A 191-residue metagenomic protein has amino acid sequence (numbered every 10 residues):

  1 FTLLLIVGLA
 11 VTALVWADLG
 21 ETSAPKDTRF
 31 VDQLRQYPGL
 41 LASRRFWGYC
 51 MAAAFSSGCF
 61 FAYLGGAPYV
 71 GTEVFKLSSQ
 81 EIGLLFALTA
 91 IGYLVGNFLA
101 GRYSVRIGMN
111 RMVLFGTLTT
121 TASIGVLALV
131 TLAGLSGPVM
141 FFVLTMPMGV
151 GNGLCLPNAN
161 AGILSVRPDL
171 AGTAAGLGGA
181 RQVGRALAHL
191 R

Functional and structural regions predicted by a protein language model:
L5-P25: C-terminal membrane-cytosol helix-exit motif in multi-pass small-molecule transporters
G20-C50: Juxtamembrane intracellular "pre-TM" segments in multi-pass secondary transporters
A42-A62, M146-P147: Pair of pore-lining "gating" transmembrane helices in MFS-fold secondary transporters
G65-E81: Short amphipathic helix-loop junctions that connect adjacent transmembrane helices in Major Facilitator Superfamily/SLC
S79-A87, G176: Small-residue hotspots at the loop-to-helix junctions and early N-terminal turns of transmembrane alpha-helices
G96-R111: Helix-to-loop junctions at the C-terminal end of transmembrane segments in multipass secondary transporters
R111-N158: C-terminal transmembrane helical hairpin of 12-TM major facilitator-type secondary transporters
G153, N160-R191: A late C-terminal transmembrane helix in Major Facilitator Superfamily
